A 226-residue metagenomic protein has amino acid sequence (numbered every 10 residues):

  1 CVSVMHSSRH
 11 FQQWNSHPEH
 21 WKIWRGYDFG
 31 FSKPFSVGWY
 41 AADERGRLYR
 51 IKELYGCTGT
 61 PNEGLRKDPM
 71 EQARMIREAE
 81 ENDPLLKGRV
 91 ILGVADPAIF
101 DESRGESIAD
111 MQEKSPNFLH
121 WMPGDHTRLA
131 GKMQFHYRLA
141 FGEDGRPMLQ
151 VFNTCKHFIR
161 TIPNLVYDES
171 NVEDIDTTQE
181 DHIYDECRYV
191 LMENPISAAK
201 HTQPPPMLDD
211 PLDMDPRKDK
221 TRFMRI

Functional and structural regions predicted by a protein language model:
C1-F29: ATPase catalytic-site recognition across NTP-hydrolyzing enzymes
F29-F31, P97: Short, flexible loop/turn elements at secondary-structure junctions
S32-P34, D101: Extended hydrophobic secondary-structure segments
F35, I91, Y184: Residue-level detector of short, conserved catalytic/binding motifs and their immediate flanks
F35-Y40, R188: Short beta-strand scaffold segments in enzyme catalytic cores
G46-D176, S197-T202, P206-M207, L212-D213 (+1 more regions): Mg2+-dependent endonuclease catalytic cores in nucleic-acid-processing enzymes, primarily RNase H-like
T177-Q203: Acidic, Mg2+-coordinating catalytic module of metal-dependent nucleases/exonucleases that use a two-metal-ion mechanism
